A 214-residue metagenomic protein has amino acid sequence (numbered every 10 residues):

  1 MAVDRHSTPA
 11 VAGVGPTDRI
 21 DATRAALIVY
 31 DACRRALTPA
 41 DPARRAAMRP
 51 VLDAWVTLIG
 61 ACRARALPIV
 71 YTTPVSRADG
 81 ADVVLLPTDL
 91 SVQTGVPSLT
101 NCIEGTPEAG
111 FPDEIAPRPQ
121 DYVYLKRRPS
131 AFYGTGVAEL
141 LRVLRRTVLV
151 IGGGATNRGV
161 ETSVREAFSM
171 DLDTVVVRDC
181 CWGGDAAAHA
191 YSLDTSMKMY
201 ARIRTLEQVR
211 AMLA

Functional and structural regions predicted by a protein language model:
M1-A26, G60-R65, V92-A214: Active-site-adjacent betaalpha module
T23, A40-P74: A short alpha/beta connector and helix-capping loop motif
A25-C33: N-terminal glycine-rich anion-binding loops that anchor highly charged ligand groups
A32, P74, D179: Active-site loop/turn elements of alpha/beta-hydrolase fold enzymes, especially the short glycine-/histidine-rich
C33-P39: Short acidic, Gly/Ser-rich segments with clustered Asp/Glu that frequently serve as metal-coordination loops in enzyme
R35, R77, G183: Active-site loop signature of alpha/beta-hydrolase-fold enzymes
G80-V96: Short, electropositive alpha-helical surface patch
